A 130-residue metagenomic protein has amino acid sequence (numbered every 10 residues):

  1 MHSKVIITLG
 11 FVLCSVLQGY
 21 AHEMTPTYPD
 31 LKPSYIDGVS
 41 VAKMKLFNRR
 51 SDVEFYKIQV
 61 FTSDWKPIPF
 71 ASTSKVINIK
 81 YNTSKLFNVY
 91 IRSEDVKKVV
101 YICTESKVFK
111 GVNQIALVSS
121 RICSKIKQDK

Functional and structural regions predicted by a protein language model:
K4-S15: Sec-dependent N-terminal signal peptides
V16-E23: Sec/Tat signal peptide C-region and signal peptidase I cleavage site
Y28-Y35: Short beta-strand segments of immunoglobulin-like
I36-K43, K97-Y101: Short, solvent-exposed loop/turn segments enriched in Ser/Thr/Gly
K45-L46, V60, I91: Hydrophobic beta-strand positions in extracellular immunoglobulin-like domains
R49-K66, S106: Short acidic, flexible loop segments centered on an aromatic residue
I68-V96: Intrinsically disordered, low-complexity Pro/Gly/Ser/Thr-rich segments with frequent PxxP/GP/PP motifs and embedded
E94-K130: Terminal connector regions
